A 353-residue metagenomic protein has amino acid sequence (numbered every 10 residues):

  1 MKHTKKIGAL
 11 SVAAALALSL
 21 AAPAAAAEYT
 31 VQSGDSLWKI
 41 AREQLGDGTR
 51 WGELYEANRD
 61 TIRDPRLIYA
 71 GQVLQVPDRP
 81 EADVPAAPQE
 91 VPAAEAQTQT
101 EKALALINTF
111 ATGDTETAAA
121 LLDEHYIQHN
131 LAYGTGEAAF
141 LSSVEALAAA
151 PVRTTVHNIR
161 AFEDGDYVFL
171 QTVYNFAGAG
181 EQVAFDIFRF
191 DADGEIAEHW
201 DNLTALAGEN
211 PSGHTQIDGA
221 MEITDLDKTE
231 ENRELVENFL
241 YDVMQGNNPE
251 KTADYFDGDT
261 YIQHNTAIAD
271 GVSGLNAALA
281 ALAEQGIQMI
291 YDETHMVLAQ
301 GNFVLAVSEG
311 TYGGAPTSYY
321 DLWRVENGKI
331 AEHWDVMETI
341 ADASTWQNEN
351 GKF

Functional and structural regions predicted by a protein language model:
M1-L10: Bacterial Sec-dependent N-terminal signal peptides
I7, L18-A25: C-terminal segment of classical bacterial N-terminal signal peptides
A24-L45: Primarily a LysM-type cell-wall glycan-binding module
T30, E43-V84: Extracellular LysM carbohydrate-binding repeats and other cell-envelope/extracellular binding modules
S33-D35, Q44, N58, Q72 (+5 more regions): A mature extracytoplasmic/lumenal domain signature
P85-F353: C-terminal and inter-domain tail/linker signature
